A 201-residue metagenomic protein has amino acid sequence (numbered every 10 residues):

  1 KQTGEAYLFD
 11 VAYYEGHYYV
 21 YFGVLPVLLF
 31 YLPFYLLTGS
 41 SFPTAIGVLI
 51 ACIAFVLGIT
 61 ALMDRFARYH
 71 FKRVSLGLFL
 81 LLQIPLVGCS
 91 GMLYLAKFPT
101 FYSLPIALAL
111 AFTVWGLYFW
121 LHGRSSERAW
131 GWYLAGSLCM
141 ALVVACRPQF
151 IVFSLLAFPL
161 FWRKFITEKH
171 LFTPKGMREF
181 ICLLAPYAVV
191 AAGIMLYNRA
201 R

Functional and structural regions predicted by a protein language model:
K1-A12, Y18-F22, M177-R201: Juxtamembrane membrane-water interface segments immediately following transmembrane helices in multi-pass
L8-I50, R68-R73, L95-P99: Juxtamembrane segments of multi-pass membrane glycosylation machinery that transfer sugars from lipid-linked donors
F42-K72, F112-F119: Transmembrane-helix motifs of polytopic, lipid-linked glycan transferases
I59-G91, A111, S126-A135: Transmembrane-helix signature of polytopic, membrane-embedded enzymes that assemble or transfer cell-envelope glycans
M63-R68, W120-S125, P159-K169: Structural signal for the C-terminal ends of transmembrane alpha-helices and the immediately following loop
P85-V114: Membrane-interface micro-motifs in multi-pass membrane enzymes
A107-S126, A135-M140, S154-A157: Specific aromatic-rich, kink-prone transmembrane helix
V152-Y187: Perimembrane helix-loop-helix junctions
